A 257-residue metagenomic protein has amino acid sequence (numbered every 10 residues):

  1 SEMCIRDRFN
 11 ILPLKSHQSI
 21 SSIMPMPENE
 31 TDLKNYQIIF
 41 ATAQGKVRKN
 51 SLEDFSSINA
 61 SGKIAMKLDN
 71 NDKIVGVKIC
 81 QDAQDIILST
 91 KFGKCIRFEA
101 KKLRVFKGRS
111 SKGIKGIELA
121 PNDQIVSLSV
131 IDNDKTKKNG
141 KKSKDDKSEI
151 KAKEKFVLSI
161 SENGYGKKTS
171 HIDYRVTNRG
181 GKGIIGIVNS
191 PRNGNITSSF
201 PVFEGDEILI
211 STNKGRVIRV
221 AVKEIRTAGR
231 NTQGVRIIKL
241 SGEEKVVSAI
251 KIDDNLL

Functional and structural regions predicted by a protein language model:
S1-I5: Short, small-residue-biased leader/transition segments that mark boundaries at the very start of proteins
R6-T42, I125: Conserved catalytic alpha/beta cores of large enzymes that bind or transform nucleotide phosphates and polynucleotides
F9-H17, N59-K63, R104-K112, T177-K182 (+1 more regions): Short, surface-exposed linear segments at secondary-structure transitions and domain or protein termini
N10-M24, S56-D82, L119, I184-S190: Beta-propeller and closely related beta-pinwheel folds
L14-S22, A83, S111-K112, E118-L128 (+5 more regions): Repeat-based blade/solenoid architectures
P25-L33, K78-C80, K147-K151: A short acidic-Thr-Gly-centered motif at the start of a beta-strand
Q37-F55, M66, V77-C80, D85-F106 (+8 more regions): A structural feature that tracks compact, well-ordered secondary-structure segments with a strong bias toward
Q124-E149, H171-P201, I250-L257: Intrinsic, low-complexity N-terminal interaction/targeting segments
